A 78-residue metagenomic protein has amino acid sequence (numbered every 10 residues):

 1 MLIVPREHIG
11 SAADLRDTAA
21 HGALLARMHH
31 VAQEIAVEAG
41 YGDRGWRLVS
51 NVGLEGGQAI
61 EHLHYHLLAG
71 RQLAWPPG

Functional and structural regions predicted by a protein language model:
M1-G78: HIT superfamily nucleotide-processing domains
